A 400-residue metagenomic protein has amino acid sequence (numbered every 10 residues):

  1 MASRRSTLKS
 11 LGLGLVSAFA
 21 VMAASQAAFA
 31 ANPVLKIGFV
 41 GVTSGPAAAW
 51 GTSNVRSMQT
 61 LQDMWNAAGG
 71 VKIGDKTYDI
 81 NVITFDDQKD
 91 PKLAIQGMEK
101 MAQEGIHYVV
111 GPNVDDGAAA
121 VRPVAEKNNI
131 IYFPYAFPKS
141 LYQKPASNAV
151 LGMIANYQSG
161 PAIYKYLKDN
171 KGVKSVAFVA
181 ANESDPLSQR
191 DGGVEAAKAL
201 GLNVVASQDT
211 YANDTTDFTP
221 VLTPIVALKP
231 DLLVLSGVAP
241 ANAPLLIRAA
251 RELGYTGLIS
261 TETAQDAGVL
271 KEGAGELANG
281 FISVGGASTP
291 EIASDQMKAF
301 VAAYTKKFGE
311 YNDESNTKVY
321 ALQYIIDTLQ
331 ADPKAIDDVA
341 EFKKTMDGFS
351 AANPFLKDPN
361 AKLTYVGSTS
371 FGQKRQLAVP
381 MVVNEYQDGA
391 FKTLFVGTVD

Functional and structural regions predicted by a protein language model:
A2-R5, G14, F29-D400: Extracytosolic ligand-binding ectodomains
K9-F19: Sec-dependent N-terminal signal peptides
A18-M22, N54: Hydrophobic alpha-helical membrane context
V21-A30: Sec/Tat signal peptide C-region and signal peptidase I cleavage site
